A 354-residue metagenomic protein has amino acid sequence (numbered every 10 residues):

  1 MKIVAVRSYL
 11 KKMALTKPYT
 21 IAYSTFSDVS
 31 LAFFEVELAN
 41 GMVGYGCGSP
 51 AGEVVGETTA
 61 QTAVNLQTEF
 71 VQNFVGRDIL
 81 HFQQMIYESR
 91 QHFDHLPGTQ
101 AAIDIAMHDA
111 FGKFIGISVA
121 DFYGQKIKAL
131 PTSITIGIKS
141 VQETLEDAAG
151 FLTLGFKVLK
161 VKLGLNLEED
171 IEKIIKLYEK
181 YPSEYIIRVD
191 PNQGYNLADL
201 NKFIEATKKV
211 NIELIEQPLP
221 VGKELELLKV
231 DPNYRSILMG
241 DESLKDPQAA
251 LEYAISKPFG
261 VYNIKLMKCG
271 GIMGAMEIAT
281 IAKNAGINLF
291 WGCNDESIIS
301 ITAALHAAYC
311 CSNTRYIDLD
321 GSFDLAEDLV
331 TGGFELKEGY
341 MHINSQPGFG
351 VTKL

Functional and structural regions predicted by a protein language model:
M1-N40, S49-E53, L325-V330: Structured beta-strand/loop patches that form or line metal/cofactor-binding pockets in enzymes
I3, F34, G41, I103 (+9 more regions): Conserved, mostly hydrophobic/aromatic
V4-L15, L31, N294-L354: Flexible C-terminal active-site loop/helix
A5-R7, E37-F114: Metal- or metallocofactor-binding catalytic centers and their adjacent structured scaffolds across diverse enzyme
K113-G137, K173: N-terminal small/glycine-rich loop or linker at the start of catalytic domains across soluble metabolic enzymes
A129-Q142, N192, N196, M239: Active-site mouth loops of central-metabolism enzymes
I136-L145, G150, L167, I171: Active-site beta->alpha loop and helix N-cap motifs at the rims of alpha/beta catalytic domains
V161, E168-S300, E327-L329, L336: Catalytic core of soluble alpha/beta enzymes
